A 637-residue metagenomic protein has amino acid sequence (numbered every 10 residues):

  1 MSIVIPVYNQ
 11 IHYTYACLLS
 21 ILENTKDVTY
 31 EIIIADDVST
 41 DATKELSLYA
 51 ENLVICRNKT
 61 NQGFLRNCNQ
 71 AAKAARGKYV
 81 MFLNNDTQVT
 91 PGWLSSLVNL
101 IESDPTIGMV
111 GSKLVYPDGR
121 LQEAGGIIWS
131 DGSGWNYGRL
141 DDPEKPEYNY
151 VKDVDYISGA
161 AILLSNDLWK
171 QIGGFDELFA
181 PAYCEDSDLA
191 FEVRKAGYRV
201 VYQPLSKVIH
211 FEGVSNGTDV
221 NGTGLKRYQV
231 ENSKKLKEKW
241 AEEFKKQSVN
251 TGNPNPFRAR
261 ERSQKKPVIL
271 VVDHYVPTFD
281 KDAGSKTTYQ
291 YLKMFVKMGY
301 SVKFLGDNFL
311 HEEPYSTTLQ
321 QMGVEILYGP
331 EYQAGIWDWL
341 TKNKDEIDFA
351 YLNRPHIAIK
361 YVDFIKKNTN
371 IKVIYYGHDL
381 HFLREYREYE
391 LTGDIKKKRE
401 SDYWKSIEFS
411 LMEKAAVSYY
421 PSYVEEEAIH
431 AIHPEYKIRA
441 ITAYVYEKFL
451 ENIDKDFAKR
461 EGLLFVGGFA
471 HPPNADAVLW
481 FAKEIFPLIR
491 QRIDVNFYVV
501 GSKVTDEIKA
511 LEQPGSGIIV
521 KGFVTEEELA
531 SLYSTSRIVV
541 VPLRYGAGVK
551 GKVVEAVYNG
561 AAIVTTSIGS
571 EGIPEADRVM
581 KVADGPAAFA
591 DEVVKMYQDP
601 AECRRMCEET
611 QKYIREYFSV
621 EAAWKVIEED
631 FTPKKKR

Functional and structural regions predicted by a protein language model:
L22-T60: Acidic donor-binding segment of Leloir-type glycosyltransferases
N58-A75, P91: Glycine-rich, basic loop-to-helix element that forms the pyrophosphate-binding segment of sugar-nucleotide handling
V80: Short aromatic/hydrophobic "clamp" motif used to bind/position activated sugar donors
T87-W129: Conserved donor NDP-sugar-binding/catalytic core segment of glycosyltransferases
G92-V98, N149, D153-G173, L178-I209: A short, conserved alpha-helix in the catalytic core of glycosyltransferases
S112, P117, W129-D155, K170: Short, flexible, basic/aromatic active-site loop/helix in glycosyltransferases
D280, G284-Y289, K293, F304 (+4 more regions): Conserved catalytic-core segment of nucleotide-activated headgroup transferases in glycan assembly
E346-D348, A416, S534-G548, A561: Acidic donor-binding loop of glycosyltransferase active sites
